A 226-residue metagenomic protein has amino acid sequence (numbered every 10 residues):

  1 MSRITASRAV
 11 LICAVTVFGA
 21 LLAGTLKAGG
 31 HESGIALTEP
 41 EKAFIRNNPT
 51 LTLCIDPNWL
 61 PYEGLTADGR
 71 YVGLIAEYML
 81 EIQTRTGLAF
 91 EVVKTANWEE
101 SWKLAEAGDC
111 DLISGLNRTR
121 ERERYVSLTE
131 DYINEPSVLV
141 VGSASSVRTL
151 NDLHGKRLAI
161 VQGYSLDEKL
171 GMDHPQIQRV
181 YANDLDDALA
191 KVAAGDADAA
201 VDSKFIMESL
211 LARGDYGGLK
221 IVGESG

Functional and structural regions predicted by a protein language model:
S2-C13: Bacterial N-terminal signal peptides that target proteins for export
I12-L21: Bacterial N-terminal signal peptides
A23-G30: Boundary at the C-terminal end of the N-terminal hydrophobic targeting segment
G30-R124, Q178-Y181, L189: Extracytoplasmic small-molecule ligand-binding "clamshell" domains of the periplasmic binding protein/Venus flytrap
L51, L88-A89, E106-G115, K156-L158 (+2 more regions): Alpha-to-beta junction loops
P57, R122, Y132-A144, K204 (+1 more regions): Periplasmic-binding protein-like
E63-A67, A76-A89, L128-E130, L150 (+2 more regions): Ligand-binding cleft/hinge of the Venus flytrap
V141-L158: Flexible hinge/capping segments at coil-to-helix
